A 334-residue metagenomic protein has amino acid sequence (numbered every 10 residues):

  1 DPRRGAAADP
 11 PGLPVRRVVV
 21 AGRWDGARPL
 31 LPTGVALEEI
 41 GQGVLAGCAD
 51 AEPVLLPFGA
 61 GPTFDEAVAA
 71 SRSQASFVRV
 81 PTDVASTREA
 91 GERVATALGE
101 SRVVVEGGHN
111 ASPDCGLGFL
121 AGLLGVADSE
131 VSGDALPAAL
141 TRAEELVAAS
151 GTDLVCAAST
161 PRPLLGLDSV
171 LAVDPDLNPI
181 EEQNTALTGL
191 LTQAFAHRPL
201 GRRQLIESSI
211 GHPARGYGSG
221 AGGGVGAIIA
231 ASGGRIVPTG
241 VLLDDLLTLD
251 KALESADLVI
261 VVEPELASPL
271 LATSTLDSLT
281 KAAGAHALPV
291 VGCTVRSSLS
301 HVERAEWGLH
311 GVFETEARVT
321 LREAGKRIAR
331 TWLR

Functional and structural regions predicted by a protein language model:
D1-R334: N-terminal loops that bind phosphate or other acidic moieties and the adjacent beta-alpha structural core
